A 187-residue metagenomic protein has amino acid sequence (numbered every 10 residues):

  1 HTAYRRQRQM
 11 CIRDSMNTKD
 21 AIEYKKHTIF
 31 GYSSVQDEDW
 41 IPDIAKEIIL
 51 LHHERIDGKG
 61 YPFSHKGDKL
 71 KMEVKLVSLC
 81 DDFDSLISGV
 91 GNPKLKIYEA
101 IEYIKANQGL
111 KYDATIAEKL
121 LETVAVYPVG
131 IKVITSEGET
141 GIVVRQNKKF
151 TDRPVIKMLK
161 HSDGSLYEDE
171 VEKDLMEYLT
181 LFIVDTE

Functional and structural regions predicted by a protein language model:
H1-I12: Single conserved hydrophobic/aromatic residue that forms the stacking wall/gate of nucleotide- or nucleobase-binding
M10, L159-K160: Secondary-structure transition/turn motif
R13-S34, R55-K157: Divalent-cation-assisted or electrostatically stabilized phosphate/pyrophosphate-binding catalytic cores
K46-L50: Beta-strand segments within the central parallel beta-sheet cores of soluble alpha/beta enzyme folds
K160-E187: Glycine- and charge-enriched low-complexity intrinsically disordered segments
